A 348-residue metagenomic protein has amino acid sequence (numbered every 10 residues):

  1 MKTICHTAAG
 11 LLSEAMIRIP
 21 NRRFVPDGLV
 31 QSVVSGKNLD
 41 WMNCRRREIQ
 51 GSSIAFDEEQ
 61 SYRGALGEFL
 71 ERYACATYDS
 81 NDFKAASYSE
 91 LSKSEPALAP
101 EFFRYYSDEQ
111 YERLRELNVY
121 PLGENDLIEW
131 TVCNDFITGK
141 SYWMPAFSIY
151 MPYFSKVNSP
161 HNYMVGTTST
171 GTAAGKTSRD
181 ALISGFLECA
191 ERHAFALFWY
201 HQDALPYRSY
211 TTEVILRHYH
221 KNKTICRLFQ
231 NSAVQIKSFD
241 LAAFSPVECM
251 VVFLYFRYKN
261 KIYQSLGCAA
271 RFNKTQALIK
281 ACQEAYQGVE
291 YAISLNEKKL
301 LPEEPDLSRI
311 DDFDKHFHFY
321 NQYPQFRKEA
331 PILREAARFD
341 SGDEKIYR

Functional and structural regions predicted by a protein language model:
M1-R348: Helix-biased "structured C-terminal domain" signature
